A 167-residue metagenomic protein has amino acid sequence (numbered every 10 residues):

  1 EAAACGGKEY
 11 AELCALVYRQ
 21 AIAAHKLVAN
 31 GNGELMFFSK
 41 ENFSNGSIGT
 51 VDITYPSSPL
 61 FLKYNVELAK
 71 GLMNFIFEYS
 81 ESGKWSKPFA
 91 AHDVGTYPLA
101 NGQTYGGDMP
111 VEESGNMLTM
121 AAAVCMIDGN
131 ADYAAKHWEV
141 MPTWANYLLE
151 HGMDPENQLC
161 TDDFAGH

Functional and structural regions predicted by a protein language model:
E1, G46-P155: Aromatic-rich carbohydrate-recognition surfaces in CAZymes
E1-V51, V66: Acidic/polar, glycine-enriched structural segments that form the non-catalytic walls/loops of the carbohydrate-binding
A11-L16, V28-G33, F38, Y55 (+2 more regions): Catalytic cores of carbohydrate-active enzymes
